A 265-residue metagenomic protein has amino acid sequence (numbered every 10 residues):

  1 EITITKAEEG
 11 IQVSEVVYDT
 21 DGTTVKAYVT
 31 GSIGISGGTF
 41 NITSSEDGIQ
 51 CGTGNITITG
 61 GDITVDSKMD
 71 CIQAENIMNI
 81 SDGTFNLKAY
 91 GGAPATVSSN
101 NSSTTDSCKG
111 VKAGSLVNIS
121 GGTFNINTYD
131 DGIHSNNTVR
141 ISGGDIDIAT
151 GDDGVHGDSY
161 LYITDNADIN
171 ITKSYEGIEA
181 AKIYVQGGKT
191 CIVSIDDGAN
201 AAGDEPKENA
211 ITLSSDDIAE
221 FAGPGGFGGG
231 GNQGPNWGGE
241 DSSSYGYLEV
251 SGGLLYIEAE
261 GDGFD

Functional and structural regions predicted by a protein language model:
E1-L248, L254-D265: Acidic/polar low-complexity surface segments
